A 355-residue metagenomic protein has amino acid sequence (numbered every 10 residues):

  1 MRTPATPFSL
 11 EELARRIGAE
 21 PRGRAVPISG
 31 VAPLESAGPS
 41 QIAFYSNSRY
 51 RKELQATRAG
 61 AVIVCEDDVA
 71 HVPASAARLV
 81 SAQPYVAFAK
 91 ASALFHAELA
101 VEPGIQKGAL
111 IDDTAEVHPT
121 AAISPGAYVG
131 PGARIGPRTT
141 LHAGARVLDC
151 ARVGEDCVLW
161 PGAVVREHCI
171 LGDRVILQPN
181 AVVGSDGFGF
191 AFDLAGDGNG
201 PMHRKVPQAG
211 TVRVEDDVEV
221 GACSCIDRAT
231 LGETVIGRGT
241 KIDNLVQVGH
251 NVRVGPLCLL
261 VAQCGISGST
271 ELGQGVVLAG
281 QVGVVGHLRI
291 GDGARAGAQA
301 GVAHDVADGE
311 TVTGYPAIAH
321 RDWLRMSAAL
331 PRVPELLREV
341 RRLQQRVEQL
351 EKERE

Functional and structural regions predicted by a protein language model:
M1-G108, R174, N180-A181, S185-K205 (+2 more regions): Terminal amphipathic alpha-helical/low-complexity segments used for targeting or macromolecular assembly
F44, G104-A319: Structural signal for interior beta-strand "rungs" in well-ordered beta-sheet cores of soluble enzyme domains
